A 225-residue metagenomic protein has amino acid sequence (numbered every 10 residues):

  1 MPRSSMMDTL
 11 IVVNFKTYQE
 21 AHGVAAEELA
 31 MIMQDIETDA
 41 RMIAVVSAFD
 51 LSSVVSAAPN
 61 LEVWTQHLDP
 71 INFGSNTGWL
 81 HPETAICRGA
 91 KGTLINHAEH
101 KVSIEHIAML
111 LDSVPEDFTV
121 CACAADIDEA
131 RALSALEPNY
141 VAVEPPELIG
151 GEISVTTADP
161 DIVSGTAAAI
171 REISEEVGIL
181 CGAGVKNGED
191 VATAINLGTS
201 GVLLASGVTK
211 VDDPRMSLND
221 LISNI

Functional and structural regions predicted by a protein language model:
P2-L80, A130-P138: Conserved N-terminal beta1-alpha1 strand-loop-helix module at the mouth
K16, S47, A85, E144 (+2 more regions): Conserved, mostly hydrophobic/aromatic
H22-E28, A48-S56, G74-P82, A98-S113 (+3 more regions): Active-site-adjacent beta->alpha loops and helix N-cap segments on the catalytic face of soluble alpha/beta enzymes
H67-P70, G74-N76, C123-D128, L180-E189: Glycine-rich beta-to-alpha transition loops that act as phosphate-gripper elements at the mouths of alpha/beta enzyme
G92-S103, V141-I153, L197-S217: Glycine-rich phosphate-binding active-site loops on the catalytic face of alpha/beta enzymes
A125-E137, V185-S200: Catalytic cores of alpha/beta
R131-V143, V155-V177: Short loop-to-alpha-helix "cap/lid" segments that border enzyme active sites across diverse enzyme classes
